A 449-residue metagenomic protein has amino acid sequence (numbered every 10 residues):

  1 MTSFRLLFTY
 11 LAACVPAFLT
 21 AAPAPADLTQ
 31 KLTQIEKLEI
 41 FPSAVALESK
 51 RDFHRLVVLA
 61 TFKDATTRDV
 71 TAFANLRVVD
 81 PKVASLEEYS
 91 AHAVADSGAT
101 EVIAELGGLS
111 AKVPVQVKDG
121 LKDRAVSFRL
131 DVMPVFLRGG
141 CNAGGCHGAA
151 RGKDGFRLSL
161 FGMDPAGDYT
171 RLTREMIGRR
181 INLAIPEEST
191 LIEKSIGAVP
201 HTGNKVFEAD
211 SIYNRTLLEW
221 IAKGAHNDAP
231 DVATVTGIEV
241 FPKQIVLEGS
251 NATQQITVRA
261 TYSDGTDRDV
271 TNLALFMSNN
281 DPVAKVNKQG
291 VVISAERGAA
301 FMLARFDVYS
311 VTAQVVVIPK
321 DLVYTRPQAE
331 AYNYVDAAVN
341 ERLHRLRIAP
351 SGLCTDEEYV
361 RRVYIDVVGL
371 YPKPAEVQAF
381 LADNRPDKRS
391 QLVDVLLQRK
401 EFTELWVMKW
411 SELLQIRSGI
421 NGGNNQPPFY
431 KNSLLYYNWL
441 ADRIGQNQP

Functional and structural regions predicted by a protein language model:
M1-L6: Positively charged n-region of N-terminal signal peptides that target proteins for export
F8-T20: Bacterial N-terminal signal peptides
A21-R138, H147, G152, L158-S159 (+4 more regions): Extracytoplasmic soluble-region selector
G145, L158-M176, L183, E187 (+6 more regions): Short, structured secondary-structure elements that scaffold catalytic or ligand/cofactor-binding regions
E175-G178, S250: Intrinsically disordered, low-complexity basic tails/linkers immediately adjacent to helix-turn-helix/homeobox/MYB/SANT
